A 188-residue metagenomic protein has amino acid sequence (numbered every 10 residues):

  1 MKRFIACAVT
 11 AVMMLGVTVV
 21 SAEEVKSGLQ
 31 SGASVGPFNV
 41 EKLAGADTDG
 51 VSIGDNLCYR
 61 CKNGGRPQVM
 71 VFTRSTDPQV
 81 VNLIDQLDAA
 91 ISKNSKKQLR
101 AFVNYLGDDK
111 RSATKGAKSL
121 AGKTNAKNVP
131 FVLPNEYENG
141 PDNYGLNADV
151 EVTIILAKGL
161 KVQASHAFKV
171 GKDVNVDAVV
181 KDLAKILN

Functional and structural regions predicted by a protein language model:
M1-A6: Positively charged n-region of N-terminal signal peptides that target proteins for export
C7-G16: Bacterial N-terminal signal peptides
V17-A22: Sec/Tat signal peptide C-region and signal peptidase I cleavage site
E23-L57, P78: N-terminal "domain-start" segment that seeds a small globular fold
S52-V81, L99-F102: Short active-site neighborhood of thiol/selenol oxidoreductases, capturing the structured segment around
S75-S92, A113-K115: Typically the conserved alpha-helix immediately C-terminal to a functionally engaged Cys/Sec in thioredoxin-like
S119-N147: Short, internal strand/loop/helix patches that form the active-site neighborhood or redox-interaction surface
T153-N188: Thiol-/selenol-based redox modules, centered on thioredoxin-like and closely related oxidoreductase domains
